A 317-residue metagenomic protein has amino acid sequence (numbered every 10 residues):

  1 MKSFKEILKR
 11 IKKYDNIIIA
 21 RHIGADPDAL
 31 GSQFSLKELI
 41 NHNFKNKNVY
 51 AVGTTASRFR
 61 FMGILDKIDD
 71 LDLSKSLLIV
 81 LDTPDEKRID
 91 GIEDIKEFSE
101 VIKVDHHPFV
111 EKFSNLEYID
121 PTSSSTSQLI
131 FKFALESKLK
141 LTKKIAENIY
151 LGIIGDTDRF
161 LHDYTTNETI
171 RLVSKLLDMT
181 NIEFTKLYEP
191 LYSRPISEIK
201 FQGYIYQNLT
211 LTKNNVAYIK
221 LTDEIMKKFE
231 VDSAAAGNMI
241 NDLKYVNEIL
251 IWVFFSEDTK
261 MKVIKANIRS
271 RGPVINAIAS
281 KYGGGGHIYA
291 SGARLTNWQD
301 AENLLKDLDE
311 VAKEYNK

Functional and structural regions predicted by a protein language model:
K2-E6, D82-P84, A134-E136: Short, motif-level signal for alpha-helix interfacial/capping segments enriched in acidic residues and aromatics/proline
K2-I23, A29-R60, D69-L77, G155-K317: Hydrophobic helix-and-loop "lid/oligomerization" segment in the mid-to-C-terminal part of catalytic domains
S35-K37, I95-F98, I119-D120, R171: Glycine-rich, phosphate-binding/catalytic loops in enzymes
A51, V80, K103, Y118-D120 (+1 more regions): Structural signal for conserved beta-strand scaffold positions within catalytic alpha/beta enzyme cores
F61-L116: Active-site cofactor/cluster-binding pocket
D69, G91-E93, E117-D120, L139-K140 (+2 more regions): A generic local secondary-structure boundary/capping motif
L71-D72, E93-K96, V110-E111, L141-K143 (+3 more regions): Solvent-exposed alpha-helices and their adjacent loops that cap or buttress functional pockets in soluble metabolic
H107-L172: Short alpha-helices
